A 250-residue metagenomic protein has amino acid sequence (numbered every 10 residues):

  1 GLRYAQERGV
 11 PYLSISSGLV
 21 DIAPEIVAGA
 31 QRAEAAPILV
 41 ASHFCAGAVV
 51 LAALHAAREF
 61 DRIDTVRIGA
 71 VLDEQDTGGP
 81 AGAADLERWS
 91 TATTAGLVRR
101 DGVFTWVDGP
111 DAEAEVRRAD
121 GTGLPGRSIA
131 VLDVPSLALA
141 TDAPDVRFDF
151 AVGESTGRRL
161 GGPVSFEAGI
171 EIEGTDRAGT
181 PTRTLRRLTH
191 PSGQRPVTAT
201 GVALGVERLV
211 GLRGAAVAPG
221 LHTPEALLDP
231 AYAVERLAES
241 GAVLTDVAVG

Functional and structural regions predicted by a protein language model:
G1-A95: Glycine-/Pro-rich loop/turn segments that contact NAD(P) or position catalytic residues in Rossmann-like domains
R3, G29, P135-L139, E235: Surface-exposed charge patches
P11, P37-I38, P144-R147, V243: Conserved beta-strand segments of alpha/beta enzyme cores
S17, H43, S128, F150-V152 (+1 more regions): Structural motif
A48-L51, S128-L132, P196-G201, L228: Conserved active-site and cofactor/substrate-binding residues in soluble primary-metabolism enzymes
A52-A57, L137, G201-L209: Buried hydrophobic packing segments
R58-L185: Active-site-lining helix/loop region of Rossmann-like oxidoreductase modules
V152-G250: C-terminal active-site/capping subdomain that shapes the small-molecule cofactor and substrate pocket of enzyme
